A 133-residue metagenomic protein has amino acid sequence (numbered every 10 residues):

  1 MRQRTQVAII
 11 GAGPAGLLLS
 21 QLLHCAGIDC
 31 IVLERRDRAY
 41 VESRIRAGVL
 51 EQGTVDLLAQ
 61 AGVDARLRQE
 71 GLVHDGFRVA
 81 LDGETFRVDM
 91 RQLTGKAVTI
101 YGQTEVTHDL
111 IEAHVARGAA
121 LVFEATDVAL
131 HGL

Functional and structural regions predicted by a protein language model:
Q3, L72-D75, F123-E124: Short, basic and Ser/Thr-rich N-terminal targeting/leader segments
R4-V32: N-terminal Rossmann-like FAD-binding beta1-loop-alpha1 element of flavoenzymes
H24-R46: Glycine-rich FAD pyrophosphate-binding loop
D29, D64, A120: Residue-level detector of anion-binding/catalytic polar loops
E42-R46, E51-R117, H131: Active-site-adjacent segment of FAD-dependent monooxygenases/related oxidoreductases
F123-L133: A conserved short coil-to-beta-strand element within the FAD-binding core of flavoproteins
